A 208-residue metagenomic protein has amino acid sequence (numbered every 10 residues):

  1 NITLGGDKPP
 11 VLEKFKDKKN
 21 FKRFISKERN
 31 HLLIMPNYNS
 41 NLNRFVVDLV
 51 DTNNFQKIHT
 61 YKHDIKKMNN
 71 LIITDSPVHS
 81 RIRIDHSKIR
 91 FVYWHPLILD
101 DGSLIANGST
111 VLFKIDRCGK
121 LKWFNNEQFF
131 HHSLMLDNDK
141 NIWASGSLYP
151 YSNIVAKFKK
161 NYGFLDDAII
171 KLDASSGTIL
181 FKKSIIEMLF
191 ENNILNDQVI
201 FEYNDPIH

Functional and structural regions predicted by a protein language model:
N1-H208: Histidine-/acidic-rich catalytic cores in large beta-rich domains
